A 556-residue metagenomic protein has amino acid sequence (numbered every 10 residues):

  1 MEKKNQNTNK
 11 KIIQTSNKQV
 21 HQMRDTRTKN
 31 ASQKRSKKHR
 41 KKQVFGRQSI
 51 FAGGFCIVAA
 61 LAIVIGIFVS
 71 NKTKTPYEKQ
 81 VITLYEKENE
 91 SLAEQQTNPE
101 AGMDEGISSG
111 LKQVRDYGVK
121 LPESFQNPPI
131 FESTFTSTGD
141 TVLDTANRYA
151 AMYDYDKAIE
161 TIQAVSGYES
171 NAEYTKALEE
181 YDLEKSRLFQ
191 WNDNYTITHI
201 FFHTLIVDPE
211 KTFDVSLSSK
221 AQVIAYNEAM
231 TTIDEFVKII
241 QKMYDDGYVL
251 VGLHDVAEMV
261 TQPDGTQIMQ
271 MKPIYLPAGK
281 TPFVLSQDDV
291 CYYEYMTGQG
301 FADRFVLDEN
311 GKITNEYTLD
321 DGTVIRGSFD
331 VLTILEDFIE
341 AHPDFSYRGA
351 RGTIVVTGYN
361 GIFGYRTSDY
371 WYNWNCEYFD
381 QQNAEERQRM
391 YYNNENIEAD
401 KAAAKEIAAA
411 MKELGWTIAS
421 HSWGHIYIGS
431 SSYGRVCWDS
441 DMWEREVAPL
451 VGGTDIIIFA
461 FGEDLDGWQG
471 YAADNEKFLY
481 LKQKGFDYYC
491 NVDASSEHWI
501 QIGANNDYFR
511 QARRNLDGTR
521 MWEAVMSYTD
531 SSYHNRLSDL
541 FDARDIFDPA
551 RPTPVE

Functional and structural regions predicted by a protein language model:
M1-Q95, E100, I107, L111 (+1 more regions): Gram-positive cell-envelope targeting signals
T15, Q262, D308: Acidic surface patches and DE-rich sequence motifs
K72-L188: N-terminal, intrinsically disordered, polar/charged segments of Gram-positive cell-envelope systems that serve as
Q95-G102, Q262-D264, N393-E398, G470-D474 (+2 more regions): Intrinsically disordered, low-complexity coil segments
G139, A150, D156-Q163, G167-N171 (+5 more regions): C-terminal active-site subregion of NodB/CE4 polysaccharide deacetylases
Y195-T212, G265, M269, L276-F283 (+1 more regions): Metal-dependent polysaccharide deacetylase catalytic core of the NodB/CE4 family, i.e., the active-site-bearing domain
D255-P263: Short, glycine/charge-rich beta-strand/loop segments that flank catalytic centers and engage negatively charged groups
